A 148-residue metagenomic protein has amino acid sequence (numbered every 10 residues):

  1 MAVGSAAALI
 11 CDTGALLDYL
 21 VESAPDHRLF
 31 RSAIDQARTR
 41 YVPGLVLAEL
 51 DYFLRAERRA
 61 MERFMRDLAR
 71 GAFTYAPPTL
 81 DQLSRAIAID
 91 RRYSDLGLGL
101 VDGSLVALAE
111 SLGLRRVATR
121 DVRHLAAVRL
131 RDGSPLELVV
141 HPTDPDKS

Functional and structural regions predicted by a protein language model:
M1-G4, V106, G113-S148: Acidic, PIN/NYN-like endoribonuclease modules and their adjacent C-terminal/linker elements
M1-V42, L54-M65, P145-K147: Short, well-structured N-terminal submotif of metal-dependent ribonuclease cores
V3-G4, Y75-R120: Active-site neighborhoods of divalent-metal-dependent phosphate/nucleic-acid chemistry enzymes
G14-A15, L45, D81, R123: Alpha-helix/helix-capping structural signal
R55-A56, E62-L80: Helix-adjacent hinge/juxtasegments
E57-M61, S94, G133-E137: Short, hinge-like loop/turn segments at secondary-structure boundaries
